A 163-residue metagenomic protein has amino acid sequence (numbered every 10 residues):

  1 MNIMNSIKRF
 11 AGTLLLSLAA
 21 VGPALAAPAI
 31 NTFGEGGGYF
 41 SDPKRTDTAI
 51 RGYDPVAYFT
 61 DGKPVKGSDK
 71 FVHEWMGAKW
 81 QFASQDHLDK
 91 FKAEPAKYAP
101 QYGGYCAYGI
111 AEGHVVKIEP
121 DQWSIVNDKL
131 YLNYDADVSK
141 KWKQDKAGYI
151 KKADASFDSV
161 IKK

Functional and structural regions predicted by a protein language model:
N2-L14: Bacterial N-terminal signal peptides that target proteins for export
S6-R9, V21, T46: A generic signature of intrinsically disordered, low-complexity regions enriched in glycine/proline and charged/polar
T13-G22: Bacterial N-terminal signal peptides
A26-K163: Charged, low-complexity intrinsically disordered segments
